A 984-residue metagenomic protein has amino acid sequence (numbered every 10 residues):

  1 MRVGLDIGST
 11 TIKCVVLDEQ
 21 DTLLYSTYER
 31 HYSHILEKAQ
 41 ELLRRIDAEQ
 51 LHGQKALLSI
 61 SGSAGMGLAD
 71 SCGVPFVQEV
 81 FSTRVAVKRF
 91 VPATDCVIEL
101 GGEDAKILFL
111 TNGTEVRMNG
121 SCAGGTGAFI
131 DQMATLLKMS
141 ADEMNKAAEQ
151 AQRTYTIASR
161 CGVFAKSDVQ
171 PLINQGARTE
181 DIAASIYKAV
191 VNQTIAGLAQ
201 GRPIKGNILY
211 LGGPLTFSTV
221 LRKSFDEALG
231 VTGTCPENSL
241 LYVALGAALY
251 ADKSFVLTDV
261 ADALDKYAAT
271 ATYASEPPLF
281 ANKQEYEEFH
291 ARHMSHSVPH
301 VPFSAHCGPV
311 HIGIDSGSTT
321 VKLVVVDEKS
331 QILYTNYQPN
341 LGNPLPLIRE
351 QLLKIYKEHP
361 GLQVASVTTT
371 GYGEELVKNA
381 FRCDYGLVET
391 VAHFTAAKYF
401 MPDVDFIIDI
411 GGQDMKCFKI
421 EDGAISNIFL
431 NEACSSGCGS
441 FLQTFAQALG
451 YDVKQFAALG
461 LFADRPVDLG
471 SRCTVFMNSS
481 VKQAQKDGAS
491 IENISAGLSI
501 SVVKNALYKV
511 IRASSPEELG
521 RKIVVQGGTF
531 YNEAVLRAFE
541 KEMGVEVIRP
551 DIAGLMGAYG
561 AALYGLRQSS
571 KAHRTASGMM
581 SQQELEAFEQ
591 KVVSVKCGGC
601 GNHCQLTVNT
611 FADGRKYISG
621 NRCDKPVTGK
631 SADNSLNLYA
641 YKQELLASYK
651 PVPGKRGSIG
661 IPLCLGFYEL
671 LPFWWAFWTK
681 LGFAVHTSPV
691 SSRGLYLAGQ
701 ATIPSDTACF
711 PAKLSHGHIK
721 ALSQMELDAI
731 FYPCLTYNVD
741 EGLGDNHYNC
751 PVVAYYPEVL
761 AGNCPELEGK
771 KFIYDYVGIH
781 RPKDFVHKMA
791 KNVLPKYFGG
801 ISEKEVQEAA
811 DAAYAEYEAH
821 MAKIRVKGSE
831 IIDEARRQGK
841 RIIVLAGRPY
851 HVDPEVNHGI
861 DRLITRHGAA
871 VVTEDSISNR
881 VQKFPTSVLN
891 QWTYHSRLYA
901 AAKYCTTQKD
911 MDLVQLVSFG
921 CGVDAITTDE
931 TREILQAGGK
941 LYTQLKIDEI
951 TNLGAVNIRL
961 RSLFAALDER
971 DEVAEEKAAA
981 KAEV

Functional and structural regions predicted by a protein language model:
M1-Q20, T94-T111, P302-L333, V404-I420 (+3 more regions): Gly/Thr-rich phosphate-binding beta-strand-loop-beta motif of the actin/hexokinase/Hsp70
G4-R45, E115-V116, G120, I314-K354 (+2 more regions): Short glycine-rich, Thr/Ser-proximal phosphate-binding strand/loop in the N-terminal lobe of ATP-dependent enzymes
H34-I35, N112-R153, L240-V243, L249-K253 (+9 more regions): Glycine-rich phosphate-binding loop plus the immediately following alpha-helix
A64, L198-A228, S239-V243, T370-G373 (+5 more regions): Glycine-rich phosphate-binding loops at beta-strand->alpha-helix junctions
F76-V80, D226-L245, D384-V391, E540-Y559 (+3 more regions): Conserved phosphate-binding/catalytic loops in two-lobed NTP-binding clefts
N119, A123-I130, C434-L442, L449 (+2 more regions): An N-terminal assembly and electron-transfer interface module characteristic of large anaerobic redox and radical
G127-Q132, E237-A271, T395, G439-T444 (+2 more regions): Glycine-rich phosphate-binding/hydrolytic loop that grips phosphoryl groups
I182-G206, A247, A291-H300, G497-G520 (+1 more regions): Phosphate/ATP-binding catalytic cores across multiple sugar-kinase/actin-like superfamilies, primarily ASKHA
